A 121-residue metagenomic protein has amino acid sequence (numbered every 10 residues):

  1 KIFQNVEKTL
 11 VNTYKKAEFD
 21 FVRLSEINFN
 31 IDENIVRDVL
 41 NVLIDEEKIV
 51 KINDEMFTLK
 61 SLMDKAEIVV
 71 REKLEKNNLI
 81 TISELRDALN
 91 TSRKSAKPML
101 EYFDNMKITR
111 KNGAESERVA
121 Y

Functional and structural regions predicted by a protein language model:
K1-Y121: C-terminal non-catalytic scaffold/interaction domains in large multidomain proteins
